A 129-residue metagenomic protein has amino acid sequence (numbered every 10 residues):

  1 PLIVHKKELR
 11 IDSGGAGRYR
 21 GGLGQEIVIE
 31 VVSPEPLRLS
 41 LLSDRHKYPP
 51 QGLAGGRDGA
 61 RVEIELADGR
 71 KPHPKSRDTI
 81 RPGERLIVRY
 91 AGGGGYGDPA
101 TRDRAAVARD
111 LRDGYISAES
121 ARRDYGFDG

Functional and structural regions predicted by a protein language model:
P1-E65: Long, charge-dense accessory insertions within large macromolecular proteins
I29, G83-E84: Loop/turn positions that initiate beta-strands
R70-K75: Short alpha-helix capping/helix-loop boundary micro-motifs
Y96-D98: Glycine-anchored, exposed beta-strand/edge motif detector
A100-G129: Intrinsic disorder at enzyme termini
